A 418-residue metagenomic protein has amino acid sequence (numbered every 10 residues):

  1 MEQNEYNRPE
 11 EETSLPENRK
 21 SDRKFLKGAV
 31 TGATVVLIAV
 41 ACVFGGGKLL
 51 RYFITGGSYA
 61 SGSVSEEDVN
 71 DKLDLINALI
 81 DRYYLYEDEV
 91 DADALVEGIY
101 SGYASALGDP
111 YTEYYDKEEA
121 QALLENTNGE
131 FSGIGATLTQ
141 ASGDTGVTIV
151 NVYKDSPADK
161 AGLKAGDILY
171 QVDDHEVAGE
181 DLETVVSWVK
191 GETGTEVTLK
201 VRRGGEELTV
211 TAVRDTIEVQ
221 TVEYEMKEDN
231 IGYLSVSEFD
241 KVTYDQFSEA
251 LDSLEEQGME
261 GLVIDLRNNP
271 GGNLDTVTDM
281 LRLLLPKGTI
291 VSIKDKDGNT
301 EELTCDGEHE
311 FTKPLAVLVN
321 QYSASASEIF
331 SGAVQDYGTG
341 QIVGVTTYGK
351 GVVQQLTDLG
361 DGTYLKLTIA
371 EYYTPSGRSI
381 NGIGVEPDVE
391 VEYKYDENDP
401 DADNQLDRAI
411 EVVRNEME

Functional and structural regions predicted by a protein language model:
M1, P9, L50-G57, M259 (+5 more regions): Intrinsically disordered, low-complexity repeat and linker tracts
E2-Y111: Terminal targeting/pro-maturation regions of precursor/exported proteins
L15-N18, V150, D159-A161, A165 (+3 more regions): Cleft-lining beta-strand/loop regions that shape enzyme active-site pockets
V36, G62, E66, G129-Q171 (+3 more regions): PDZ/PDZ-like domain segments forming the peptide/carboxylate-binding groove, activating on the N-terminal beta-strands
N70-L73, N77-D81, V96-A104, G108 (+14 more regions): Extracytoplasmic/secreted envelope proteins and their assembly/folding machinery, especially bacterial periplasmic
D81-T148, E196-V197, G204-T211, E418: Extended, small/polar residue-biased N-terminal targeting/export presequences and adjacent propeptide/linker tracts
T216-Y224, R378, V391-D399: Short, surface-exposed linear segments at secondary-structure transitions and domain or protein termini
Q354-D358, L365-D396: Conserved P-loop NTPase
